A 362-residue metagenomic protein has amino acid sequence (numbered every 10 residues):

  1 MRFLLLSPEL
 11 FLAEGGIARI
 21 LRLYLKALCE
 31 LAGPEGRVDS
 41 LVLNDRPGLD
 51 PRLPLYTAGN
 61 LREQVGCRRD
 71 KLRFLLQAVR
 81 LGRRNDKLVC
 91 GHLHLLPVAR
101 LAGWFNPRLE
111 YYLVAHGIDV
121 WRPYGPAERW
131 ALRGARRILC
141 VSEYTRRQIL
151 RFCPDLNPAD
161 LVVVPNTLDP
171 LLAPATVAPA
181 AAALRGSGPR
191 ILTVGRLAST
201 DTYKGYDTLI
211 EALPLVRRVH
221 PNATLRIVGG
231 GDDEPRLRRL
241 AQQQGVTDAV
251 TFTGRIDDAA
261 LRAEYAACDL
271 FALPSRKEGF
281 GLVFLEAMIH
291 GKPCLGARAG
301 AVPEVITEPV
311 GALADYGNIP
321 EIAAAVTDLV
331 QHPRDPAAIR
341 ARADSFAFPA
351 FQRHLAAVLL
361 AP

Functional and structural regions predicted by a protein language model:
L4-L6, A183-K204, I210-L213: Conserved donor-binding/catalytic core segment of Leloir-type glycosyltransferases
C90-L96: Short His-centered aromatic/hydrophobic patch
Y144, T167: Carbohydrate-associated surface elements
P235-I256: Nucleotide-activated donor-binding/catalytic signature segment of Leloir-type glycosyltransferases, i.e., the conserved
R255-I256, A263-C268: Short alpha-helical donor nucleotide-sugar binding micro-motif in glycosyltransferases
R276: Aromatic "clamp/platform" in nucleotide-sugar-dependent glycosyltransferases that forms part of the donor/acceptor
P293-G296: Short hydrophobic beta-strand element within catalytic cores of glycosyltransferases and related nucleotide-activated
E308, A312-I319, D328-P333: Conserved acidic donor-binding segment of nucleotide-sugar-dependent glycosyltransferases
